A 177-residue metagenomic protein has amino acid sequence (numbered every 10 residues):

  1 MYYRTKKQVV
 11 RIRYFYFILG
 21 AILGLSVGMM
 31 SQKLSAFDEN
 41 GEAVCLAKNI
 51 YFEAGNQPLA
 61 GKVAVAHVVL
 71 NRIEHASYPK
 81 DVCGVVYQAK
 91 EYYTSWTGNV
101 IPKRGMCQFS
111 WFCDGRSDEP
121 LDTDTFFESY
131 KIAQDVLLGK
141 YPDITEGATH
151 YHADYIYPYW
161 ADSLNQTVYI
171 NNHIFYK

Functional and structural regions predicted by a protein language model:
T5-G20: N-terminal Sec-pathway targeting helices
F15, S26-K177: Bacterial extracytoplasmic/cell-wall-associated proteins, especially those involved in peptidoglycan
